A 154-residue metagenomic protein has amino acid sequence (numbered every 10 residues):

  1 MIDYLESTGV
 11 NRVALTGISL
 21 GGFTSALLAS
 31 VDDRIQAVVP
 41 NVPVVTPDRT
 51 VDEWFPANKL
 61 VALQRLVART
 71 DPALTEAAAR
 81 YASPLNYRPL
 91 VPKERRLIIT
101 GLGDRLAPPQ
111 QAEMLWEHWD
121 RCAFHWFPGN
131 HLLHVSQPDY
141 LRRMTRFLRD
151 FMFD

Functional and structural regions predicted by a protein language model:
M1-T8: Alpha/beta-hydrolase active-site loop
L15-G17, N41: Short beta-strand immediately N-terminal to the catalytic nucleophile in serine-hydrolase-like folds
G17-S25: Gly/Ala-rich beta-loop-alpha elbow adjacent to hydrolase catalytic centers
L27-D71, W126: Hydrolase active-site cap/lid region
D71-R88: Active-site nucleophile elbow and catalytic-triad environment of alpha/beta-hydrolase enzymes
V91-P92, L97-T100, D104: Short beta-strand/loop motif that positions the catalytic acidic residue of the alpha/beta-hydrolase fold
R105-Q111, S136: Conserved alpha/beta-hydrolase "acid-adjacent" motif
G129-L141: Catalytic histidine-centered segment of alpha/beta-hydrolase-like enzymes
